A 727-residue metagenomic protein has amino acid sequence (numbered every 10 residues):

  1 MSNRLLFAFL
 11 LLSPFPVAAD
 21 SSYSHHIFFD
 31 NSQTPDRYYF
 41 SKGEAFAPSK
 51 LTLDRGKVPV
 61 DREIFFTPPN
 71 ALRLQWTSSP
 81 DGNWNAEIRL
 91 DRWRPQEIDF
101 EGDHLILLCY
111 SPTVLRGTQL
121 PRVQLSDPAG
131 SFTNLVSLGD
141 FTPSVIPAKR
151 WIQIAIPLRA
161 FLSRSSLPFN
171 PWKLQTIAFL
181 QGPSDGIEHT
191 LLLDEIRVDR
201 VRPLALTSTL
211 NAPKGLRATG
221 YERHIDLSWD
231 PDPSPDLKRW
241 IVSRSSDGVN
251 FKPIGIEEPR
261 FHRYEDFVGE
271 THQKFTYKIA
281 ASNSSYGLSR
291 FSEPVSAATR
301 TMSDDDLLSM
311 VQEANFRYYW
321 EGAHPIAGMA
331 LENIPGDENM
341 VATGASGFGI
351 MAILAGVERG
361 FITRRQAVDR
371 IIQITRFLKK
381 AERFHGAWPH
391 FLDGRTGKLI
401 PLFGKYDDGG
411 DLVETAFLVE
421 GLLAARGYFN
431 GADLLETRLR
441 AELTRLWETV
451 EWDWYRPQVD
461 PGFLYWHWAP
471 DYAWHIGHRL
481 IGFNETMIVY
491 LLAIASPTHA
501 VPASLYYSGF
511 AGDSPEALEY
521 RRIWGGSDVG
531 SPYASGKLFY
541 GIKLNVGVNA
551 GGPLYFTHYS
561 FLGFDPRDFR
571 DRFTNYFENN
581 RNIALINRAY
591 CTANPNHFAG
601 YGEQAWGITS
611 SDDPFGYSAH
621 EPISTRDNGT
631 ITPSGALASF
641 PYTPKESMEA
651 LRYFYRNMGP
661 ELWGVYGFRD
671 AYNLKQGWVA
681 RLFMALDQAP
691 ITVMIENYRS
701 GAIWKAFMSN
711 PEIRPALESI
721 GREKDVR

Functional and structural regions predicted by a protein language model:
S2-A8: Sec-dependent signal peptide recognition, specifically the positively charged N-region followed immediately by
S13-P14: N-terminal signal peptide c-region/cleavage motif recognized by signal peptidases
A18-A212: Beta-rich carbohydrate-recognition modules and glycan-binding surfaces
P68, A148-I152, T219-D226, E258-R263: Ser/Thr- and Asn-enriched, surface-exposed coil loops between beta-strands
R202-D236, T271, S284-M302: Pro/Thr/Ser/Gly-rich low-complexity, intrinsically disordered linker/stalk tracts
R239-Q273, S284-Y286, R290-F291: Recognizes extended acidic, P/S/T-rich segments that occur within or adjacent to Ig-like beta-sandwich modules
S296-R727: Ser/Thr/Asn(+Pro)-rich, low-complexity disordered segments
